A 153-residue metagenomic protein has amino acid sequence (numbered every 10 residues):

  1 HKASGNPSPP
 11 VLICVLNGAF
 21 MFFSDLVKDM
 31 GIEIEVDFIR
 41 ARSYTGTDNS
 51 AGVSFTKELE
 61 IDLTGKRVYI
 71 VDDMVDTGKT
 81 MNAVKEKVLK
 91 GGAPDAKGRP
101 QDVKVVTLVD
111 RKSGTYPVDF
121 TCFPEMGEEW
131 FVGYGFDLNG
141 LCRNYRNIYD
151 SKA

Functional and structural regions predicted by a protein language model:
H1-A153: PRPP-associated nucleotide enzymes
